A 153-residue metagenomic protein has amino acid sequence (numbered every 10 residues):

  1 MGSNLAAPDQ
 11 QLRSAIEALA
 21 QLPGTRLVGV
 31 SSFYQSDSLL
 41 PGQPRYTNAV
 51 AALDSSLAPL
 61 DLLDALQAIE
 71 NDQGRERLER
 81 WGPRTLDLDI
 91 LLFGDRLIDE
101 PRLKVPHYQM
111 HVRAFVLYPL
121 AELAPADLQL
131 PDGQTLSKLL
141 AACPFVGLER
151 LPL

Functional and structural regions predicted by a protein language model:
M1-S3, S55, A121: Short, structured patches in soluble enzyme cores that scaffold and shape functional sites
M1-T25, S31-Q35: N-terminal beta1-alpha1 ligand-phosphate binding loop
G29, S36-T47, L57-L63, Q67-L153: Flexible, gly/pro- and Lys/Arg-enriched active-site loops
